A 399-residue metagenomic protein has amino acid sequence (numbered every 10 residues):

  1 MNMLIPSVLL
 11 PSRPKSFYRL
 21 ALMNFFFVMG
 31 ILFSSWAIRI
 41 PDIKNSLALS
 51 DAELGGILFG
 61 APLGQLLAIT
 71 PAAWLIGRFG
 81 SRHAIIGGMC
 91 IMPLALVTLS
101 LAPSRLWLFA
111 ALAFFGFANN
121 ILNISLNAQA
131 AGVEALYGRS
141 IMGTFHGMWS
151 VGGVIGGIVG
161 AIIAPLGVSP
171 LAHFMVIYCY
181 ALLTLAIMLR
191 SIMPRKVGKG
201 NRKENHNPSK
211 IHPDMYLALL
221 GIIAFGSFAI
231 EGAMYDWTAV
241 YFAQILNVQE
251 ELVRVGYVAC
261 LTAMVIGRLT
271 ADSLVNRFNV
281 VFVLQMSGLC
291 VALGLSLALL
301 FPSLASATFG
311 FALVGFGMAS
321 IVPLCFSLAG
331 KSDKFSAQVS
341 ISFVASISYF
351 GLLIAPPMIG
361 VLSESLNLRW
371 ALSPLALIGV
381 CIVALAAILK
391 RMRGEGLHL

Functional and structural regions predicted by a protein language model:
R13-R39, N45, A113-F114, D214-I230 (+1 more regions): Pair of pore-lining "gating" transmembrane helices in MFS-fold secondary transporters
I38-A52, D236-L252: Short amphipathic helix-loop junctions that connect adjacent transmembrane helices in Major Facilitator Superfamily/SLC
A48, G80, L101-L106, N247 (+2 more regions): Helix-breaking motifs and short loop linkers at transmembrane-helix boundaries and internal kinks in secondary membrane
L67-L106: Conserved MFS/SLC helix-loop-helix module at the cytosolic interface between two early adjacent transmembrane helices
A68-S81, A164, G267-N279, S363-E364: Helix-to-loop junctions at the C-terminal end of transmembrane segments in multipass secondary transporters
H83-V97, F282-L297: Structural signature of the two symmetry-related core transmembrane helices
L112-M148: Cytoplasmic helix-loop-helix junction between adjacent transmembrane helices in 12-TM secondary transporters
T144-M193: Helix-loop-helix hairpin linking two adjacent transmembrane segments in secondary transporters
